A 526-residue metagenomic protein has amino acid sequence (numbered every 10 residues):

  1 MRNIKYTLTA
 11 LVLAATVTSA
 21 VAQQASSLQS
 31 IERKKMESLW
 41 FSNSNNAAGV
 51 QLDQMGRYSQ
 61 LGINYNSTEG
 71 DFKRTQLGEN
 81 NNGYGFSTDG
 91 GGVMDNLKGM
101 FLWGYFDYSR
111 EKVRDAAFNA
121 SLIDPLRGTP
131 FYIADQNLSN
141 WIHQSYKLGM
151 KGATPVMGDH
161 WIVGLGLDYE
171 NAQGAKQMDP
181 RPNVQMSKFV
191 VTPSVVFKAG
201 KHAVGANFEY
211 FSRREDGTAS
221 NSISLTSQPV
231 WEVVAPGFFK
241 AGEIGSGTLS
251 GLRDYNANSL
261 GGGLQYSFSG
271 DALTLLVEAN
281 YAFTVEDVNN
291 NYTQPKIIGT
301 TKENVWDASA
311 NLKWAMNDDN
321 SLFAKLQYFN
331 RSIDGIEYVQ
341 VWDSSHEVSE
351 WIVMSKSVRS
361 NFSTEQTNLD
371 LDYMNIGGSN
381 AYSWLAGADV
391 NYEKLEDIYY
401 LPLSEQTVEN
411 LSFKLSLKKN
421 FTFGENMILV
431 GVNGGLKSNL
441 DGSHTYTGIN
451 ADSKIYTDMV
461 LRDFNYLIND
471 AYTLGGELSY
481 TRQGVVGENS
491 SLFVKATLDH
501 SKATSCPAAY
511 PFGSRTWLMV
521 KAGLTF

Functional and structural regions predicted by a protein language model:
A20-A116, T129: N-terminal, post-signal peptide beta-strand-biased segments of exported outer-membrane/organellar beta-barrel and other
A25-L28, S514-F526: Outer-membrane beta-barrel "beta-signal"
D53-S59, L97-G104, D159-V163, G200-V204 (+7 more regions): Outer-envelope beta-barrel architecture signal
I63-E69, Y108-K112, V156, Y169-Q173 (+11 more regions): Transmembrane beta-strands of outer-membrane beta-barrel pores
F72-E79, R114-L122, Y132-I142, M178-V184 (+8 more regions): Extracellular/periplasm-exposed beta-strand and loop segments of Gram-negative cell-envelope proteins, dominated by
N82-E111, I133-N171, S187-F211: Transmembrane beta-barrel wall of Gram-negative outer-membrane proteins
F86-G92, L148-T154, V191-F197, G262-F268 (+7 more regions): Residues on the lipid-exposed face of transmembrane beta-strands in outer-membrane beta-barrel proteins
A153-M178, M186-T192, L276-T293, S383-N391: Surface-exposed extracellular loop regions of Gram-negative outer-membrane beta-barrel proteins
